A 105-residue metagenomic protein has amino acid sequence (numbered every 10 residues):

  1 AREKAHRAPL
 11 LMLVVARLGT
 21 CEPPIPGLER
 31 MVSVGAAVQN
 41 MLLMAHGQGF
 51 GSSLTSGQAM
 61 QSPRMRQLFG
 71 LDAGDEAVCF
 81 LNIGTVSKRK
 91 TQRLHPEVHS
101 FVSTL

Functional and structural regions predicted by a protein language model:
A1-V34: Glycine/small-residue-rich phosphate/adenosyl-binding loop
P9-L13, S52, C79: Structural motif
A16, S56-G57, T85: Short secondary-structure boundary segments
I25, E29, Q48-R64: GST superfamily/GST-like fold recognition
V38: Short-chain dehydrogenase/reductase
L42-A45: Hydrophobic pocket-lining residues that define ligand/cofactor binding sites across diverse proteins
M65-V78: Short, electropositive alpha-helical surface patch
A77-L105: C-terminal helix-cap and adjacent tail motif
